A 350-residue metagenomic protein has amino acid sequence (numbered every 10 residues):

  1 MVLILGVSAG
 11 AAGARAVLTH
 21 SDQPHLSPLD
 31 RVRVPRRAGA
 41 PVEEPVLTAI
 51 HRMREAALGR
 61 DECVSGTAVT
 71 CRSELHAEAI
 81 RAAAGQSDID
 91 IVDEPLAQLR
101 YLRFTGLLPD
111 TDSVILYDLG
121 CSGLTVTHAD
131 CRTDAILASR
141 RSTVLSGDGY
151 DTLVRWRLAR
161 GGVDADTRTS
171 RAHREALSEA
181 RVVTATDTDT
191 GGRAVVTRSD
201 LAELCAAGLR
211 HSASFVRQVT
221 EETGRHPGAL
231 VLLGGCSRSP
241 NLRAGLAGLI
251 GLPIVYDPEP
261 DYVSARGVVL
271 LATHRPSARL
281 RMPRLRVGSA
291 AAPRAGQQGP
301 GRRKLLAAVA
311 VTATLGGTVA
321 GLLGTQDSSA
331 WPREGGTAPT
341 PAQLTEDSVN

Functional and structural regions predicted by a protein language model:
M1-P24, G106-I136, E175-V182: Gly/Thr-rich phosphate-binding beta-strand-loop-beta motif of the actin/hexokinase/Hsp70
M1-T70, L75-A79: Conserved phosphate-binding loops in N-terminal lobes of ATP-dependent enzymes of the actin/Hsp70/sugar-kinase
G39-R52, T186-H226: Adenine-nucleotide phosphate-binding core of ATP-dependent small-molecule kinases
A56-Q86, H173-R174, A185-D189, A194 (+1 more regions): Short beta-strand-loop/turn "lid" adjacent to the catalytic site in phosphate-handling enzymes
T67-H76, T220-A247: Glycine-rich phosphate-binding loops at beta-strand->alpha-helix junctions
E78, A83-D164, T197, R210 (+1 more regions): Small-residue (GG/TT-enriched) beta-loop-alpha framework at ligand/catalytic clefts
E94-T105, Y150-D151, V255-V311: Glycine-rich phosphate-binding/hydrolytic loop that grips phosphoryl groups
D130-A206, R238, A244, A307-G321: Phosphate-binding glycine-rich/basic clefts of nucleotide- and phosphate-handling proteins, predominantly
